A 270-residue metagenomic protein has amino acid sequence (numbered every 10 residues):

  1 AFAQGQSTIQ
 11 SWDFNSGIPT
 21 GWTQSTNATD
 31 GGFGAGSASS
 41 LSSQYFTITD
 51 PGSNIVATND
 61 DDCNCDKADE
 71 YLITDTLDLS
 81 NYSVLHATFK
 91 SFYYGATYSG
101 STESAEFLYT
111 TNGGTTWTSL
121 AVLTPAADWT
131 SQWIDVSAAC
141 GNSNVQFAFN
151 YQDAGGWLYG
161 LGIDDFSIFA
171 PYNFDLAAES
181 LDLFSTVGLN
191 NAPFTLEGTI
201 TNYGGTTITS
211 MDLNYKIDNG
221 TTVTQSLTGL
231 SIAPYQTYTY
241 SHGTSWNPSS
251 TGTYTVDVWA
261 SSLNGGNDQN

Functional and structural regions predicted by a protein language model:
G5-C63, G100-T102: Extracellular glycan-recognition surfaces and repeat-rich motifs
F14, L72-A96, A105, S143-D153 (+4 more regions): Extracellular beta-strand-rich recognition modules
T58-E70, V122-A127: Extracellular beta-rich ligand/substrate-recognition surface
N64-Y82, T130-W133: Short beta-strands within extracellular/lumenal beta-sheet-rich domains
S80, S137-A139, S245-T251: Short, surface-exposed loop/turn segments at beta-strand-coil junctions that are enriched for proline with nearby
F107-T111, K216: Conserved Ser/Thr-centered positions that define the repeating blades of beta-propeller domains
T115-C140: Extracellular carbohydrate recognition and processing domains and analogous Trp-centered ligand-binding platforms
S119-V122, W129, G156-N270: Extracellular/luminal regions of secreted and cell-surface proteins that mediate adhesion/ECM remodeling
